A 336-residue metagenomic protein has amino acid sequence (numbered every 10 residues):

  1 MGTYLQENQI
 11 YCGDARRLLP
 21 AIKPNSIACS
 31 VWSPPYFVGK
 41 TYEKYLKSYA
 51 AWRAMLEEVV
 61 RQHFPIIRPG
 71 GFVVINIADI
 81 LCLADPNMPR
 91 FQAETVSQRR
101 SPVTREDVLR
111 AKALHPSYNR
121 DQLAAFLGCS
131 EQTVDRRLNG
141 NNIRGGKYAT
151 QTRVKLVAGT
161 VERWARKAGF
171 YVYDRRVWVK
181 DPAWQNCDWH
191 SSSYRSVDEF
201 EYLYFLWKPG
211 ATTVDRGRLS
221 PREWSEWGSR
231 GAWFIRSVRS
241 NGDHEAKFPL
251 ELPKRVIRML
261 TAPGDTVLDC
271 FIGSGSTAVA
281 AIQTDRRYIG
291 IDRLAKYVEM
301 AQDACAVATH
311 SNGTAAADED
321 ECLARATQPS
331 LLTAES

Functional and structural regions predicted by a protein language model:
M1-L18, Q302-S336: S-adenosyl-L-methionine
M1-M300, L331: Core catalytic lobe of class I
